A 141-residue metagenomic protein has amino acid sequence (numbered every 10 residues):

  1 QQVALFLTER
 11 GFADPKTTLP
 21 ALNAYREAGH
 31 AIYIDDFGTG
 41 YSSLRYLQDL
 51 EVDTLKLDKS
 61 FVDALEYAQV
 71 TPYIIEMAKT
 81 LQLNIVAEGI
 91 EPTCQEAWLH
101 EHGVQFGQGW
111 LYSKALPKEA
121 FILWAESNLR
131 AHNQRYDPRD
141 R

Functional and structural regions predicted by a protein language model:
Q1-L65, M77, L81-A115: The catalytic core of metal-dependent phosphodiesterases that act on cyclic dinucleotides
V70: Conserved N-terminal phosphate-binding loop of PLP-dependent enzymes in the Aspartate aminotransferase
I74: Aromatic/hydrophobic pocket-lining residues that form π-stacking "cages" and hydrophobic walls in ligand
H100, A115-R141: C-terminal helical cap(s) of enzyme catalytic domains, especially alpha/beta-barrels
